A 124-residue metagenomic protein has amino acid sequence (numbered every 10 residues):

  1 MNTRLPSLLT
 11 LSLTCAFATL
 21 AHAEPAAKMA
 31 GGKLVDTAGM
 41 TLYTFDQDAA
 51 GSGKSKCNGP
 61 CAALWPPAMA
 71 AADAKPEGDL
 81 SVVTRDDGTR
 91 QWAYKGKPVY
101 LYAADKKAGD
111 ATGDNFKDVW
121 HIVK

Functional and structural regions predicted by a protein language model:
M1-L9: Bacterial N-terminal signal peptides that target proteins for export
N2, L20-K124: Compact beta-sheet-dominated domain cores in extracellular/mature segments
T10-A18: Bacterial N-terminal signal peptides
